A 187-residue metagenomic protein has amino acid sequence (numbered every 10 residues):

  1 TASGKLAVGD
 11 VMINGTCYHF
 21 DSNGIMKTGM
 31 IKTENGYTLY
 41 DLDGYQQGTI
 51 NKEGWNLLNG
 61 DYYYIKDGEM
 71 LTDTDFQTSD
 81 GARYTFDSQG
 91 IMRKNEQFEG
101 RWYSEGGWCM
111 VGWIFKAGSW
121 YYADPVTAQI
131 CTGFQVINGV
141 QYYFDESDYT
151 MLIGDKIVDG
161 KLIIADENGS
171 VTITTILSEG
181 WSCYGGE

Functional and structural regions predicted by a protein language model:
T1-E187: Extracellular adhesion/carbohydrate-binding repeat motifs centered on closely spaced tryptophans
